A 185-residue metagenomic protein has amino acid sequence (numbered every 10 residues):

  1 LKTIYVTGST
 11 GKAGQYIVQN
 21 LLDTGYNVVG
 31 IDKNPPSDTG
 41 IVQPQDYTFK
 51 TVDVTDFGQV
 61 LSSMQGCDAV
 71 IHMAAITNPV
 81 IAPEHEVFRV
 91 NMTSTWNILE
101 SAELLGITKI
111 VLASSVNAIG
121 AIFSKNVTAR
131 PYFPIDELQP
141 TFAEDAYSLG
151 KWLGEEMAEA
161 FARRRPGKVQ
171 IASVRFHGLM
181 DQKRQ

Functional and structural regions predicted by a protein language model:
I4-T24: N-terminal Rossmann NAD(P)H-binding glycine-rich loop of SDR-like oxidoreductase domains
T7, I31, V70-A74, I110-V116 (+1 more regions): SDR active-site strand-loop-helix element
T24-S37: Conserved glycine-rich Rossmann-like NAD(P)H-binding loop of the short-chain dehydrogenase/reductase
T51-V90: NAD(P)H-binding glycine-rich loop region in Rossmannoid oxidoreductase-like domains and their noncatalytic homologs
V70, A82-I110: NAD(P)-cofactor binding segment of oxidoreductase domains
R89, K125-G167: Catalytic helix-loop patch of NAD(P)-dependent Rossmann-fold dehydrogenases
N97-E144: Conserved Rossmann-fold NAD(P)-dependent oxidoreductase catalytic core, especially the SDR/UDP-sugar
G120, A146, P166-Q185: Flexible, glycine-rich beta-alpha linker
